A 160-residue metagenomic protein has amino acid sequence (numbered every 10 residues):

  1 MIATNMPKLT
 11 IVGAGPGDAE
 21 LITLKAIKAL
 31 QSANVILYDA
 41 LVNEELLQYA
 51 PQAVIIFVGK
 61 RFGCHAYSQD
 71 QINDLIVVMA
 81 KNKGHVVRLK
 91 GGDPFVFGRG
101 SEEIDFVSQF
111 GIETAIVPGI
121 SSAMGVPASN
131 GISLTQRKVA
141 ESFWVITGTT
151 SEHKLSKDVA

Functional and structural regions predicted by a protein language model:
M1-A14, A19, L24-I120, G125: Class I S-adenosyl-L-methionine
I2-K8, T114-A115, S121-A160: Beta-strand/loop-alpha-helix module characteristic of Rossmann-like adenine-cofactor folds
